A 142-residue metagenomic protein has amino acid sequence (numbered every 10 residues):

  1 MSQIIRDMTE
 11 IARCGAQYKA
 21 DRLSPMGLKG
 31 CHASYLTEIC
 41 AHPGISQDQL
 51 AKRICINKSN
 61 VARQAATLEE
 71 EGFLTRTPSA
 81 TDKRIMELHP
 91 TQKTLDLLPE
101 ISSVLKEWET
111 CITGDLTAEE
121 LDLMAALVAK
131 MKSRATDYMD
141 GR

Functional and structural regions predicted by a protein language model:
M1-M26: N-terminal leader segment of winged-helix/HTH proteins
D7, C14, Y18, S34-T37 (+2 more regions): Pre-recognition alpha-helix immediately N-terminal to the DNA-recognition helix within helix-turn-helix or winged-helix
T9, T37-A41, S102, A129: Short, locally clustered residues in the helix-turn-helix/winged-helix DNA-binding domain
A16, A66-A129, T136: Charged, amphipathic alpha-helical coiled-coil/dimerization segments
C31-A33, S59: Key DNA-contact positions within bacterial/archaeal DNA-binding proteins
P43-G44, C55, T117: Central "turn" residue of the DNA-binding helix-turn-helix
Q47-D48, S59, A66, M86: Residues within helix-turn-helix
A51: The alpha-helix within a helix-turn-helix
